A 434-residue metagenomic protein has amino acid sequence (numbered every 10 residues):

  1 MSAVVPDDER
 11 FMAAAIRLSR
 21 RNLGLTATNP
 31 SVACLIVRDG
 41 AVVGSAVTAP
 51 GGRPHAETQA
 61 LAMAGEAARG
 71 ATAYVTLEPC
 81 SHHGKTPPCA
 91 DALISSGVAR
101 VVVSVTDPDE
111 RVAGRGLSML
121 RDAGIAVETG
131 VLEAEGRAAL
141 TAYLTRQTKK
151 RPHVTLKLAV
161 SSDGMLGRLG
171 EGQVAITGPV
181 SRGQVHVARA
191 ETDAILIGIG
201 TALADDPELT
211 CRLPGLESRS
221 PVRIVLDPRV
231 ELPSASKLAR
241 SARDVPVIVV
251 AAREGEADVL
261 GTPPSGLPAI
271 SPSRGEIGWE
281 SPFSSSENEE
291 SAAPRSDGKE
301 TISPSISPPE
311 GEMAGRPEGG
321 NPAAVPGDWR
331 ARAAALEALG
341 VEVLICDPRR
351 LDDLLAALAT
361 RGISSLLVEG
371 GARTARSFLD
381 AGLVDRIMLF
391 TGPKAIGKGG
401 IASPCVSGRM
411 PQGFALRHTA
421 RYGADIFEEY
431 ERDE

Functional and structural regions predicted by a protein language model:
S2-A27, S45, K85, H153-V154 (+2 more regions): Enzymes that bind and transform nitrogen-containing heteroaromatic metabolites
T26-G40: N-terminal glycine-rich anion-binding loops that anchor highly charged ligand groups
I36-G136, V222: Zn2+-dependent cytidine deaminase-like catalytic core
L140-R151: Flexible, polar/acidic helix-loop-strand segments at domain edges
D258-T262, E290-R295: Short, recurring structural edge motifs at helix starts
R274-E276, G311-E312: Glycine-biased, low-complexity coil/linker segments
I277-E289: Short, surface-exposed terminal/edge motifs of secreted or surface/virion proteins that either
